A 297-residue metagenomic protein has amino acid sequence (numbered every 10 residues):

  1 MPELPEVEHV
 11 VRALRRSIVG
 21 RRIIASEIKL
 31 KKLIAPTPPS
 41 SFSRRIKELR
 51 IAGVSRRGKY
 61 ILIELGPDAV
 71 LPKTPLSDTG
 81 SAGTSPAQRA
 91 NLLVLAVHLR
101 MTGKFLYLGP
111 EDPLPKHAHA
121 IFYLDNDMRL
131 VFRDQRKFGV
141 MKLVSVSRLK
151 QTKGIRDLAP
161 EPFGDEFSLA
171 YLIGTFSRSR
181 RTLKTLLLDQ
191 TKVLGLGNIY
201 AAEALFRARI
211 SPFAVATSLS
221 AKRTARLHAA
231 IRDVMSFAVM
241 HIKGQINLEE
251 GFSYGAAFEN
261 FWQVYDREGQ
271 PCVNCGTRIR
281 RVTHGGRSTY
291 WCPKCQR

Functional and structural regions predicted by a protein language model:
M1-D78, R89-M141: Gly/Gly-Pro- and Ser/Thr-rich, intrinsically disordered tail segments characteristic of DNA damage-repair and tolerance
P2, E6, G164, R223: Catalytic cores of large soluble enzymes that bind and process phosphate-bearing ligands
R22-F42, S55, Y171-R297: Basic, nucleic-acid-binding surfaces and adjacent catalytic neighborhoods in DNA/RNA-processing proteins
P67, M101, N126, R136 (+4 more regions): A broadly conserved detector of short glycine/acidic/proline-rich loop/turn motifs that flank catalytic sites and bind
L95-G195, Y200-R207, V215: Phosphate/anion-contacting hairpin/loop surfaces
